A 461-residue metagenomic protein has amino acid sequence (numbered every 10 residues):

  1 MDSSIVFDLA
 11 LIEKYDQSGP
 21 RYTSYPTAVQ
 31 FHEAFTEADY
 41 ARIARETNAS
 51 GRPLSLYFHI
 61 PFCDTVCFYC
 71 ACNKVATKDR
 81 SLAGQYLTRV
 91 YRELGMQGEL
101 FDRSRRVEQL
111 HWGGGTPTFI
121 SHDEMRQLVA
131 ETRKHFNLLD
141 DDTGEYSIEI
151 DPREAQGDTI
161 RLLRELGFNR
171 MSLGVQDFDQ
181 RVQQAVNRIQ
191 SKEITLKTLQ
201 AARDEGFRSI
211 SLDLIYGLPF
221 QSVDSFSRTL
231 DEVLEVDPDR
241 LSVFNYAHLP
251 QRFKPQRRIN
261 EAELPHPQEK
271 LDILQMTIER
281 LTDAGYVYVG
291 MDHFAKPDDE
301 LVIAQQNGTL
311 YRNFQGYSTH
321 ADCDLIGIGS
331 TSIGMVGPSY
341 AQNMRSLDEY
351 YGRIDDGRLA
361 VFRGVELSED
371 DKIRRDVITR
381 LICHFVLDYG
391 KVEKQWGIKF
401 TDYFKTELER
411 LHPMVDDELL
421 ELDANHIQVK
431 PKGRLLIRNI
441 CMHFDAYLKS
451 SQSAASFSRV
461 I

Functional and structural regions predicted by a protein language model:
M1-L54, R103-R105: Flexible, acidic/Gly-rich N-terminal and inter-domain linker regions that tether and position cofactor-handling modules
R45-E46, P53, T77-L100, R106-T401 (+1 more regions): C-terminal scaffold of the Radical SAM
F58-K74: Local cysteine-cluster metal-coordination motifs and their immediate loop/turn environment, predominantly Fe-S cluster
V182, Q306, Q428-F444: Short, cationic-aromatic polyanion-contact patches
V392, E409-D417: Basic amphipathic alpha-helical segments that dock to polyanions
F404-K405: Amphipathic alpha-helical substructures
V415-N425: A short, conserved structural fragment
R434-I461: Short, amphipathic alpha-helical interaction segments positioned at domain boundaries
